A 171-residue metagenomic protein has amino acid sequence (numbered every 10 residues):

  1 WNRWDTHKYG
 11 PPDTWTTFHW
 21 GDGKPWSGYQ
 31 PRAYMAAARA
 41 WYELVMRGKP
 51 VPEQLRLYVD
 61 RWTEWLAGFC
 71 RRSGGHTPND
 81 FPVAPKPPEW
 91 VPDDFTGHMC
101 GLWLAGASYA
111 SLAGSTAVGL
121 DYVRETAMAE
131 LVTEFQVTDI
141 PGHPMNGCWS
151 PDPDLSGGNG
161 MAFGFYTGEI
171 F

Functional and structural regions predicted by a protein language model:
W1-G168: Extended ligand-binding clefts on enzyme/binding-domain cores
